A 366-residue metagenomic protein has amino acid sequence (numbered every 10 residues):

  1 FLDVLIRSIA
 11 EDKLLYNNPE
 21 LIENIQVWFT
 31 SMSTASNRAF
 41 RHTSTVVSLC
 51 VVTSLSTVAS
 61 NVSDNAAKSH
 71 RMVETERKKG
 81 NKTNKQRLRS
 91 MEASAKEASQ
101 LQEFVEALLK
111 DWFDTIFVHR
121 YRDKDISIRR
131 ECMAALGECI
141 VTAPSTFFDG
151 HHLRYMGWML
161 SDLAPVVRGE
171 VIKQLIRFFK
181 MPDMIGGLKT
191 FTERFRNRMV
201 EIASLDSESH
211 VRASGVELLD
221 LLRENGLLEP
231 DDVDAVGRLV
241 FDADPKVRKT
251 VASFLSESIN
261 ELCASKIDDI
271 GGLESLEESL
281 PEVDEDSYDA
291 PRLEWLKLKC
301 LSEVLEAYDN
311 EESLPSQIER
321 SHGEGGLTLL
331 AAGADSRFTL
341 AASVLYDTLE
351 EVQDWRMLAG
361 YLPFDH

Functional and structural regions predicted by a protein language model:
F1-L14, E282: Extended N-terminal export/anchoring regions of large proteins
D3-V4, S99, E103, A107 (+1 more regions): Extended alpha-solenoid helical-repeat scaffolds
S8-S161, H366: Alpha-solenoid helical-repeat scaffolds
